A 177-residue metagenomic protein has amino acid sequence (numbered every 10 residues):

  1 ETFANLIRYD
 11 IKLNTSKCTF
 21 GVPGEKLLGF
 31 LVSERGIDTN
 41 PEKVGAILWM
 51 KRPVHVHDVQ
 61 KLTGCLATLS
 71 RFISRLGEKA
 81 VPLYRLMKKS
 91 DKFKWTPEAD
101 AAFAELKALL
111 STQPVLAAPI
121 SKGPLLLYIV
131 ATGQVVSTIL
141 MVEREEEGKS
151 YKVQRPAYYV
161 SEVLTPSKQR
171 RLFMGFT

Functional and structural regions predicted by a protein language model:
E1-F176: Retroelement reverse transcriptase polymerase core
